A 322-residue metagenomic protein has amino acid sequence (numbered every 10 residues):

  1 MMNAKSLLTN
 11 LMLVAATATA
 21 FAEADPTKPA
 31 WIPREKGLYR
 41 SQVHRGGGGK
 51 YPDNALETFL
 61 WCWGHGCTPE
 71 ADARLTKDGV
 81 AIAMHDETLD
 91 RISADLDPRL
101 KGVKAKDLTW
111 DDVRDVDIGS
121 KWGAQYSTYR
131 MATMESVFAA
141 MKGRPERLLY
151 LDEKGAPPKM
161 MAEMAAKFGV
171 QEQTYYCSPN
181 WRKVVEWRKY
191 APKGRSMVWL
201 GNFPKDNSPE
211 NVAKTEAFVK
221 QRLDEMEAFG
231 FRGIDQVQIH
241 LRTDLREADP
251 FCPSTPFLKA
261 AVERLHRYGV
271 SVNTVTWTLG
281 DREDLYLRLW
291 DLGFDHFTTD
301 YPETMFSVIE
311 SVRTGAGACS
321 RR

Functional and structural regions predicted by a protein language model:
M1-L11: Bacterial N-terminal signal peptides that target proteins for export
L11-F21: Hydrophobic h-region of N-terminal signal peptides that target proteins for export in Gram-negative bacteria
A22-R322: Phosphate-group recognition and catalysis centered on beta-loop-alpha active-site segments
